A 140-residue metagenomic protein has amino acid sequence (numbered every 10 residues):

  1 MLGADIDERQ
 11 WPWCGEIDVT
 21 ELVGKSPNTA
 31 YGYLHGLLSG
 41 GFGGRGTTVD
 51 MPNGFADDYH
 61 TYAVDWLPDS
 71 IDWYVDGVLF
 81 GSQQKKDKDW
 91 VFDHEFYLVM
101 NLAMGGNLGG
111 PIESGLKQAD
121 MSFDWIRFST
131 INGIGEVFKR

Functional and structural regions predicted by a protein language model:
M1-R140: GH16 jelly-roll
